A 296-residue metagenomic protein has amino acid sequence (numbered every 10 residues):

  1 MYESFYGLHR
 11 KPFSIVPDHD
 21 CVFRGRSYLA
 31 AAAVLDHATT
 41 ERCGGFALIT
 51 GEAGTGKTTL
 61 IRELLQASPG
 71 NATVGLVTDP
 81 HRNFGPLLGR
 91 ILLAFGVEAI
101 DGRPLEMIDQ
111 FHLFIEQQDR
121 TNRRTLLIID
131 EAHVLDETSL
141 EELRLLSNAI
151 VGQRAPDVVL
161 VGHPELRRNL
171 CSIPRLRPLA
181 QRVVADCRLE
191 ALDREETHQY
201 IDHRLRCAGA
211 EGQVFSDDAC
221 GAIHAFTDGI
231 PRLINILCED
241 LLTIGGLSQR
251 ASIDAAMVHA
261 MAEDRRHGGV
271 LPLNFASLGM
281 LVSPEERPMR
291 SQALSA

Functional and structural regions predicted by a protein language model:
M1-C43, L271-A296: A short, basic N-terminal segment
L8-I15, N71-T73, R82-D101: Conserved NTP-binding/hydrolysis module of P-loop NTPases
E41-E63: Walker A/P-loop nucleotide-binding motif
E63-A67, L166-R182, A191: Short regulatory helix/loop adjacent to the ATP-binding pocket of P-loop NTPases
V77-H81, L170, V184-E196: Conserved AAA+ ATPase "SRH/arginine-finger" region at the nucleotide-binding site
N83-P86, A99-E142, I150-R154, L192-T197 (+4 more regions): Mid-core helix/loop region of P-loop NTP-binding domains shared across ATPases and GTPases
L93-F95, P164, I173-P174, L192-E211: Conserved AAA+ ATPase "sensor/coupling" helix adjacent to the nucleotide-binding pocket
C207-A296: C-terminal alpha-helical "lid" subdomain
